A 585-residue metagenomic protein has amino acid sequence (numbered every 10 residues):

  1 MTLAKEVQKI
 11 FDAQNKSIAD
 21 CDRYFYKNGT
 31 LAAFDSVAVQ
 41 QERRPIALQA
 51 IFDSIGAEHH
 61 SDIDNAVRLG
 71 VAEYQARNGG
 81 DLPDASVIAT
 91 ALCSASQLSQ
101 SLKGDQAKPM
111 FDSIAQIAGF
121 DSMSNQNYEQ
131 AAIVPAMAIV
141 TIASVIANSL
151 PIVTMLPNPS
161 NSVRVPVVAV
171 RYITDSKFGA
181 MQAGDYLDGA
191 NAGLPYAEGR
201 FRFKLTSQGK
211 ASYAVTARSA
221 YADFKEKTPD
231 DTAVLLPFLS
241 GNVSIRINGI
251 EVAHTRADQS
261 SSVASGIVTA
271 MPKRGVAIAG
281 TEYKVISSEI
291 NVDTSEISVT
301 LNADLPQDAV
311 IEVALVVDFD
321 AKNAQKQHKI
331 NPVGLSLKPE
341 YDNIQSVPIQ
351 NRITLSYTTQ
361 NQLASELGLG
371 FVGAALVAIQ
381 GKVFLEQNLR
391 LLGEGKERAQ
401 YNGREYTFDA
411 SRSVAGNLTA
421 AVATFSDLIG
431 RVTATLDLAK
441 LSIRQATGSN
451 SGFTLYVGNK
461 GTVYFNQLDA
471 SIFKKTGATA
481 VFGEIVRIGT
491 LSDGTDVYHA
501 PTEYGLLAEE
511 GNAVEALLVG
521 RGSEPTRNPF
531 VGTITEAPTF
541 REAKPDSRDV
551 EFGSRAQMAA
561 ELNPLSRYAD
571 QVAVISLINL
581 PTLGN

Functional and structural regions predicted by a protein language model:
T2-S86, M110-S113, I117-N125, T479-N585: Extended, compositionally biased alpha-helical segments that mediate assembly or anchoring
A132-P166, G189-A192: Short linear interaction motifs
A147-L156, T228-D231, I297-S298, S336-P339 (+1 more regions): Short alpha-helical segments and helix-capping/turn motifs at coil-helix boundaries
L156-A183, D188-P195, Y341-R404, F552: Long, contiguous amphipathic alpha-helices that act as assembly "spine/axial" helices in icosahedral shell and virion
P195-A279: Extended beta-strand solenoid/passenger and fiber regions
A270-Q327: Surface-exposed interaction regions enriched in Ser/Thr/Asp/Glu that occur as long low-complexity tracts or repetitive
D318-I349: Conserved alpha/beta core surface patches that mediate binding of polyanionic ligands
T407-T476: Extended, solvent-exposed, turn-rich assembly/linker loops in the middle of proteins
